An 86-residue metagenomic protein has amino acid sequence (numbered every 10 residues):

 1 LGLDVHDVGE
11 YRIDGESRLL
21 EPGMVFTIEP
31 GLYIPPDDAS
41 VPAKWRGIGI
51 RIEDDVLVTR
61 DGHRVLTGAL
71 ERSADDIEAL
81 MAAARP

Functional and structural regions predicted by a protein language model:
L1-P86: Charged, cofactor-coupling segments
